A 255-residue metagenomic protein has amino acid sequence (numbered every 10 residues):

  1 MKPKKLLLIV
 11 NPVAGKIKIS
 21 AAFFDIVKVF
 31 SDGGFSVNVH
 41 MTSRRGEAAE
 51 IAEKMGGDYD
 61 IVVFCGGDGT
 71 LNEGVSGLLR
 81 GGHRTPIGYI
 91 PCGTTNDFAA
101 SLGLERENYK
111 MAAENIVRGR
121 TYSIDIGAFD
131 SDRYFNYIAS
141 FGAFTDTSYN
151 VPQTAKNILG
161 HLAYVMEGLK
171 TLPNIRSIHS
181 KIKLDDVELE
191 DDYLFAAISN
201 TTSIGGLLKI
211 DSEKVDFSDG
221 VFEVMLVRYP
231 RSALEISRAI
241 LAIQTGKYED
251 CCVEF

Functional and structural regions predicted by a protein language model:
K2-H161: Small-residue-rich beta-alpha loop regions that form the catalytic core of phosphotransfer and lipid-active enzymes
L8, V39, I182, V224-L226: Generic preference for hydrophobic
V13-A14, T94, N200-S203, Y229-R231: Short, glycine/serine-rich, charged loops/turns that create anion-binding and catalytic segments at active sites
I19-S20, L184, D216-D219, L226-F255: ATP/nucleoside-binding phosphotransfer catalytic cores, i.e., glycine-rich phosphate-binding loops
Y59, D192-Y193, F255: Short, well-ordered alpha-helix to beta-strand connector turns
E107-M111, L162-M166, A242-G246: Short Pro/Gly-enriched beta-strand edge/turn motifs at strand-loop
R118-D125, L172-H179, E254-F255: A short, compositionally biased
R133-V221: ATP/pyrophosphate-binding catalytic subdomain of soluble kinases
